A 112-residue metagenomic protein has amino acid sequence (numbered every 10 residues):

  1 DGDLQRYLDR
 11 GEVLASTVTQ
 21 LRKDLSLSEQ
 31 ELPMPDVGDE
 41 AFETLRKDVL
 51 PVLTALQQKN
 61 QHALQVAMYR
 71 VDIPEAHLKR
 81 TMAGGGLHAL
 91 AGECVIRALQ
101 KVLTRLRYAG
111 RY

Functional and structural regions predicted by a protein language model:
D1-L32: Membrane topogenic helices and adjacent juxtamembrane segments
D3, D48-L50, A63, L99 (+1 more regions): A short, structure-level motif marking secondary-structure boundaries and short turns
Y7, G11, P35-E43, G84 (+1 more regions): Conserved phosphate/pyrophosphate-binding and hydrolysis machinery centered on Walker-type P-loop NTPases, extending
D9, V13, D72-I73, L90 (+2 more regions): Solvent-exposed aromatic/hydrophobic patches embedded in short alpha-helical segments
D24-Q58: Short, contiguous, helix-prone interaction/anchoring segments in small proteins
L27-E31, Q58, H62, Q100-Y108: Intrinsically disordered or highly flexible coil/loop and linker segments, enriched in small and charged/polar residues
K47-A91: Amphipathic protein-protein interaction modules
L78-Y112: Amphipathic alpha-helical binding modules
